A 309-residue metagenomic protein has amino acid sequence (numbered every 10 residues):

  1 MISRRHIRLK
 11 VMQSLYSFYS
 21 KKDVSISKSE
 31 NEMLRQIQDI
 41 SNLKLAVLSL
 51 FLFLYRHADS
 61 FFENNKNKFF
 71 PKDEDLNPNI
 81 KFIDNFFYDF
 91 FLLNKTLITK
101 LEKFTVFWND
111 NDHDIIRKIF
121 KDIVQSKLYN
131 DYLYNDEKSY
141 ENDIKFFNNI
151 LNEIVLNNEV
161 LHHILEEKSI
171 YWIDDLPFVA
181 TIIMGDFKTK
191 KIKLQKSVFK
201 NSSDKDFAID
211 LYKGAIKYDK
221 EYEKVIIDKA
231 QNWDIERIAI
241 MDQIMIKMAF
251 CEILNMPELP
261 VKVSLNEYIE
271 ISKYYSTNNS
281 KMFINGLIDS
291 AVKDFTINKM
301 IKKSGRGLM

Functional and structural regions predicted by a protein language model:
M1-M309: Class I Rossmann-like S-adenosyl-L-methionine
